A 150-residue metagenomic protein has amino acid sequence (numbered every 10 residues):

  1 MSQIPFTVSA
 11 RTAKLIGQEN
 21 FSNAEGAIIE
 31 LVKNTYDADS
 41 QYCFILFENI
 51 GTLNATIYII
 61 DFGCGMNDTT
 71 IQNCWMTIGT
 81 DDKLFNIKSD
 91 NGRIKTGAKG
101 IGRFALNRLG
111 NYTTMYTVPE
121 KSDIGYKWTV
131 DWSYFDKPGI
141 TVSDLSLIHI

Functional and structural regions predicted by a protein language model:
M1-I148: GHKL (Bergerat-fold) ATPase N-terminal catalytic module, capturing the glycine-rich phosphate-binding loop and acidic
